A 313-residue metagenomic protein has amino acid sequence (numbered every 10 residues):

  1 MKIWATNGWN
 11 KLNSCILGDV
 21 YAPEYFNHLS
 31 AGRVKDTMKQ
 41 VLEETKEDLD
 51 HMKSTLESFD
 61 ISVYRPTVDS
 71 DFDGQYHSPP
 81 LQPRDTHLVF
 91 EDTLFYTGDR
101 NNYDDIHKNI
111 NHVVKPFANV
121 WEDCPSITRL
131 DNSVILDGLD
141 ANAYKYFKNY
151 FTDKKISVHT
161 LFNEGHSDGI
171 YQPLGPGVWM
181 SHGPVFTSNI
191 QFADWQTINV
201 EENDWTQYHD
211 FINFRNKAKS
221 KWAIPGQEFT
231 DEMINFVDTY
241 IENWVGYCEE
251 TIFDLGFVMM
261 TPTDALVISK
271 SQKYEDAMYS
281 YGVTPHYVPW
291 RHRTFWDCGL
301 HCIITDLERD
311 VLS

Functional and structural regions predicted by a protein language model:
M1-S313: The feature marks the mature, well-folded catalytic cores of soluble enzymes
